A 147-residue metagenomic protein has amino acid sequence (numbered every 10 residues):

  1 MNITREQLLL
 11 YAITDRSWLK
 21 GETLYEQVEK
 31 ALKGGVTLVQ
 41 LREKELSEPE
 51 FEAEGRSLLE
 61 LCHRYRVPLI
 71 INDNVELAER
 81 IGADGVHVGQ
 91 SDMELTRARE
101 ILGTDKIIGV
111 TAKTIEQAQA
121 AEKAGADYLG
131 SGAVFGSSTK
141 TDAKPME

Functional and structural regions predicted by a protein language model:
M1-L95, E100-D127, A143: Conserved N-terminal beta1-alpha1 strand-loop-helix module at the mouth
D127-E147: Active-site/ligand-binding-proximal alpha/beta "capping" segment
